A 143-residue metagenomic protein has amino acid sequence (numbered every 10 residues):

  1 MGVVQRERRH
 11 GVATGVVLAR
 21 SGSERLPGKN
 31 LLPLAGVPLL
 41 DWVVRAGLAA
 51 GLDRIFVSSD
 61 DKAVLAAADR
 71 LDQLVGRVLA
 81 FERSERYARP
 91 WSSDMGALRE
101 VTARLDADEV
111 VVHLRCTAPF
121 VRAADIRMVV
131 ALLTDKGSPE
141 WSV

Functional and structural regions predicted by a protein language model:
M1-P27: N-terminal nucleotide-binding beta1-loop-alpha1 segment
G2-R6, D41-A107: Conserved N-terminal catalytic core of the sugar/cofactor nucleotidyltransferase
T14-V16, R54-F56, E140: A structural signal for isolated positions on well-ordered beta-strands in alpha/beta enzyme cores
L26-L48: Short, well-formed alpha-helical segments that are part of the catalytic scaffolds of diverse glycosyltransferases
D94-M95, E100, R122-V143: Conserved donor-nucleotide/metal-binding helix-loop-beta segment in metal-dependent transferases, i.e., the alpha-helix
V111: Short aromatic/hydrophobic "clamp" motif used to bind/position activated sugar donors
L114-C116: Active-site acidic Asp-centered loop
A118-F120: Acidic metal-phosphate-binding loop of nucleotide-sugar-dependent transferases
